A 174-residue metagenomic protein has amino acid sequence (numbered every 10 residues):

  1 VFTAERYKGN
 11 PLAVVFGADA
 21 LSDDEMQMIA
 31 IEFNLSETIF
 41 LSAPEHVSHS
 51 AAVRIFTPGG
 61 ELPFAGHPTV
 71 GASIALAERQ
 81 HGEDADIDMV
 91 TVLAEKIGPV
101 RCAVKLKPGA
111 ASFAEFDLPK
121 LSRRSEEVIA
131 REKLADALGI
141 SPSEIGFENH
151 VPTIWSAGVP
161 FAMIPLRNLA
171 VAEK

Functional and structural regions predicted by a protein language model:
V1-A65, V70-K174: Active-site proximal loop and beta-alpha junction motif in alpha/beta enzyme cores
